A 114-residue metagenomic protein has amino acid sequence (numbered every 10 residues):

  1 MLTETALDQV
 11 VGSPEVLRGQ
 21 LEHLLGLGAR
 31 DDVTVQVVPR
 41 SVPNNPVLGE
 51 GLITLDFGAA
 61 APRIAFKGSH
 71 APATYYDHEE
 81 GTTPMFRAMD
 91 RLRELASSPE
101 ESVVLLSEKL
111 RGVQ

Functional and structural regions predicted by a protein language model:
M1-Q114: Hydrophobic protein-protein interaction segments
